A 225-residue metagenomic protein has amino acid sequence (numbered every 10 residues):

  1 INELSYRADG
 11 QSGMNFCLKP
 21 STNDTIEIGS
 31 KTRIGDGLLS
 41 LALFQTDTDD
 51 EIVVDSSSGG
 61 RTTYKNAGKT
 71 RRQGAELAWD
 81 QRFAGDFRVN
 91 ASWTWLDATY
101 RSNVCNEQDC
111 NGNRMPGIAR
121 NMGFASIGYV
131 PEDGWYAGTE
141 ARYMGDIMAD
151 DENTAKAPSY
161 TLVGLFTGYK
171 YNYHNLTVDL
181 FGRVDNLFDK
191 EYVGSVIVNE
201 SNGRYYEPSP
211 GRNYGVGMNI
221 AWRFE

Functional and structural regions predicted by a protein language model:
I1-A8, E51-G59, L96, Y100-D109 (+3 more regions): Outer-membrane beta-barrel translocator domains and adjoining extracellular loop/strand segments of Gram-negative
G10-C17, T25, G60-N66, G74 (+3 more regions): Extracellular loop and loop/strand-boundary signature of outer-membrane beta-barrel proteins
K19-R82, T94, A98-R101, L180 (+1 more regions): Membrane-embedded beta-barrel scaffold of Gram-negative outer-membrane proteins
T22-I26, R33-G35, K69-Q73, A119-G123 (+3 more regions): Residues that define the transmembrane beta-barrel architecture of outer-membrane proteins
I34, A42, D151-A157, L165-G168: Short, glycine/charged-rich beta-strand-loop motifs at protein surfaces that mediate ligand recognition and catalysis
D36-L39, D86-V89, D133-A137, Y173-V178 (+1 more regions): Repeated loop/turn-to-beta-strand initiation elements of outer-membrane beta-barrel proteins
L43-D47, K65-D150, N219-A221: Gram-negative outer-membrane beta-barrel transporters
D47-D49, V54, Y143-M148, Y169-E225: C-terminal beta-signal and adjacent terminal beta-strands/loops of Gram-negative outer-membrane beta-barrel proteins
